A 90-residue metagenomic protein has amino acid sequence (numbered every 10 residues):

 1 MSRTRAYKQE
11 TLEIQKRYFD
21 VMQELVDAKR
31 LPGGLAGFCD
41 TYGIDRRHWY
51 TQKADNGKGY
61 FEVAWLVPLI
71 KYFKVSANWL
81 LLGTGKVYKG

Functional and structural regions predicted by a protein language model:
M1-G37: A short, Lys/Arg-rich alpha-helix, primarily the initiator
T41-F61: Recognition helix of helix-turn-helix/homeodomain-like DNA-binding domains that insert into the DNA major groove
D55-K71, V87: Short, basic-rich loop-to-helix N-cap that marks the start of a DNA-contacting helix
K74-G90: Short C-terminal boundary/hinge segments that cap the last helix of small helical domains
